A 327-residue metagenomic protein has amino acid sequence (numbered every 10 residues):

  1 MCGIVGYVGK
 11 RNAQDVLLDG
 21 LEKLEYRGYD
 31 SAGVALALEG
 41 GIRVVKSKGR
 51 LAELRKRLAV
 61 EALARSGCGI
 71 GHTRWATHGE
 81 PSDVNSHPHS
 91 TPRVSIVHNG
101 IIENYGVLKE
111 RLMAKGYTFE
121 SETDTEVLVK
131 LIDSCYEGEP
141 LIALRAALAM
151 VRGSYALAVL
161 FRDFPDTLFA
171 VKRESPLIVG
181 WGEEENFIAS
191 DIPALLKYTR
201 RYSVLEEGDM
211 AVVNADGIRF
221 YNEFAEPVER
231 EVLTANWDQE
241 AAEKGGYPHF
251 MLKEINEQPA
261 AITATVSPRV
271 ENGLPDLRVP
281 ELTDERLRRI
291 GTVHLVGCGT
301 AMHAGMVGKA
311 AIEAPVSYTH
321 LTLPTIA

Functional and structural regions predicted by a protein language model:
M1-H249, K253, E257-H294: Conserved short alpha-helical segments that host acidic/polar catalytic motifs at enzyme active sites
G106, G305-M306: Conserved strand-to-helix beginnings and helix N-cap segments that scaffold or border functional pockets
S154, Y318-T319: Secondary-structure boundary/capping positions in well-ordered alpha/beta enzyme cores
I255, V307-G308: Hydrophobic residues within alpha-helices that form the first helical element adjacent to the glycine-rich loop
G299-A304: Active-site diphosphate/adenylate-binding microenvironment
K309-Y318: Short helix-loop-beta junction
H320-A327: Single conserved hydrophobic/aromatic residue that forms the stacking wall/gate of nucleotide- or nucleobase-binding
